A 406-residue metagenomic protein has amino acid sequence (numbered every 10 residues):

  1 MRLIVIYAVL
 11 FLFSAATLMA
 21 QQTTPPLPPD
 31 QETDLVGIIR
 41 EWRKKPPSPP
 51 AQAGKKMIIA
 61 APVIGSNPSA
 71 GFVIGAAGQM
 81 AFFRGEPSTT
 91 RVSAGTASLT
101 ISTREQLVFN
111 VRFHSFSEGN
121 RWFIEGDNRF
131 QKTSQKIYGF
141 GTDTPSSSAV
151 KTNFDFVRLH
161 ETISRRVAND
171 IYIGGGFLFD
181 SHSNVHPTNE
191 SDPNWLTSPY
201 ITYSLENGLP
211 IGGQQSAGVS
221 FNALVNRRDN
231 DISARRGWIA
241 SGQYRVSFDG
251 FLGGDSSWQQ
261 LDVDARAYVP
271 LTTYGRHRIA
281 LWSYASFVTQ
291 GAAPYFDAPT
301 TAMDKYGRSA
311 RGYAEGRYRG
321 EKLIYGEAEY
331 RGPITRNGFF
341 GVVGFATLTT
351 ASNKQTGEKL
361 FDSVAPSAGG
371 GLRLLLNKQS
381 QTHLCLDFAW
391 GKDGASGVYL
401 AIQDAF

Functional and structural regions predicted by a protein language model:
M1-R43: Cleavable N-terminal export/targeting peptides
K44-A51, M80-E86, R112-G119, T162-N169 (+9 more regions): Outer-membrane beta-barrel proteins
P49-I59, G65-Q215, Q381-C385, A389-F406: Gram-negative/organellar outer-membrane beta-barrel architecture
I58-A60, I74-A76, L107-V111, D155-E161 (+8 more regions): Hydrophobic, lipid-facing positions within transmembrane beta-strands of outer-membrane proteins
A60-P62, A76, G95-L99, I124-N128 (+9 more regions): Membrane-embedded beta-strand positions of outer-membrane beta-barrel proteins
T188-A217, Y274, E315-R317, E321-L323 (+2 more regions): Outer-membrane beta-barrel transmembrane domain signature
V219-L224, R228-A346, S352-K354: C-terminal outer-membrane beta-barrel translocator/porin domains of Gram-negative envelope proteins and their
A368-Q379, A389: Internal helix-turn-beta structural module
